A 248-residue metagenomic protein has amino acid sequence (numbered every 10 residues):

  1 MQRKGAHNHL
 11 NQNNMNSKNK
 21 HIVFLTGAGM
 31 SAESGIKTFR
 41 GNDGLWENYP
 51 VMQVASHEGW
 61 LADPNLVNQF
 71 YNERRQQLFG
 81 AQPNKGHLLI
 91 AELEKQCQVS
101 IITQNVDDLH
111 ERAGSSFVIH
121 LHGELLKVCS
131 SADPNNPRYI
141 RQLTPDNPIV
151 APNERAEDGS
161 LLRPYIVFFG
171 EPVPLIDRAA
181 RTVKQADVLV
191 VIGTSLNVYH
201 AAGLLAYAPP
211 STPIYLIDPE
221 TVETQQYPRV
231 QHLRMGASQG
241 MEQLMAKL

Functional and structural regions predicted by a protein language model:
H9-L248: Conserved catalytic core of sirtuin-type NAD+-dependent deacylases
